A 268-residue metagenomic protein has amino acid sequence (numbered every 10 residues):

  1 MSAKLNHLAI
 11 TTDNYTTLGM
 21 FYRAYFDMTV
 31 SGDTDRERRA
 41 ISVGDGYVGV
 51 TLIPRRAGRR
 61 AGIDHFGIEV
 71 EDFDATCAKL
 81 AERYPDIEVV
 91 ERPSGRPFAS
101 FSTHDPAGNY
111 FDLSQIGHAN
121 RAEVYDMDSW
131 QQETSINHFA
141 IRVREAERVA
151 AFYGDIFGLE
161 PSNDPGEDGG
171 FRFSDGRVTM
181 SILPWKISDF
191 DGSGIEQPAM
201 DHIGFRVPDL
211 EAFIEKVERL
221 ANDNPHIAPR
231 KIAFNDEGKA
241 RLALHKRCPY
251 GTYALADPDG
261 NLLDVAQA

Functional and structural regions predicted by a protein language model:
M1-G49, S94, A99-S102, A140-I187: Core segments of cupin and vicinal oxygen chelate
K4-D13, I41-G44, R56-A81, A99-H104 (+4 more regions): Vicinal oxygen chelate
L5, V50, V70, L113 (+4 more regions): Fold-core signature of tandem repeat domains
Y47-T51, R60, G108-F111, R177-S181 (+1 more regions): Short, charged/polar, Gly/Pro-enriched secondary-structure boundary elements
P54-A57, I187: Conserved donor-binding loop and adjoining core beta-sheet/short helix segment in diverse acyl/aminoacyl transferases
E82-Q132, D164, R172, E218-A268: Vicinal oxygen chelate
E147-A233, G238-L244, G251: Structured core of small recognition/catalytic domains
